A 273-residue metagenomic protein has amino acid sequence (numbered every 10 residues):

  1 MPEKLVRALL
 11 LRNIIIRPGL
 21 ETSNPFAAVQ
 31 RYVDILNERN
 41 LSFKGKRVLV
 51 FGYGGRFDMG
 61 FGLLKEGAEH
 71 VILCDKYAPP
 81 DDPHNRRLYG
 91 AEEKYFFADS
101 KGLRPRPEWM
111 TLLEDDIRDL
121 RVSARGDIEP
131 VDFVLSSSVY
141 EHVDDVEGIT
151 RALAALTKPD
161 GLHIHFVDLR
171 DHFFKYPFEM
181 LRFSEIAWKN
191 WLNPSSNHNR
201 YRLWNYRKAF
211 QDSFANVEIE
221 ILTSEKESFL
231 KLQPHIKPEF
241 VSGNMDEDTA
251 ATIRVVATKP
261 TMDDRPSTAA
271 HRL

Functional and structural regions predicted by a protein language model:
F43-R56: Conserved class I S-adenosyl-L-methionine
D58-V122: Class I SAM-dependent methyltransferase SAM/SAH-binding core
L112, K208, V217-L273: A C-terminal cap/extension of S-adenosyl-L-methionine-dependent methyltransferases that defines the acceptor-substrate
L120-V134: A short acidic, Gly/Pro-enriched loop at the edge of an enzyme's catalytic core that lines a small-molecule cofactor
V134-L135, I164: Hydrophobic beta-strand segment of the Class I
E147-L162: A short glycine-rich, Lys/Arg-flanked "PGG" loop and its adjoining helix->strand segment in the class I
L162-A187: Conserved class I S-adenosyl-L-methionine
I186-N205: Acceptor-substrate binding/catalytic loop of class I
